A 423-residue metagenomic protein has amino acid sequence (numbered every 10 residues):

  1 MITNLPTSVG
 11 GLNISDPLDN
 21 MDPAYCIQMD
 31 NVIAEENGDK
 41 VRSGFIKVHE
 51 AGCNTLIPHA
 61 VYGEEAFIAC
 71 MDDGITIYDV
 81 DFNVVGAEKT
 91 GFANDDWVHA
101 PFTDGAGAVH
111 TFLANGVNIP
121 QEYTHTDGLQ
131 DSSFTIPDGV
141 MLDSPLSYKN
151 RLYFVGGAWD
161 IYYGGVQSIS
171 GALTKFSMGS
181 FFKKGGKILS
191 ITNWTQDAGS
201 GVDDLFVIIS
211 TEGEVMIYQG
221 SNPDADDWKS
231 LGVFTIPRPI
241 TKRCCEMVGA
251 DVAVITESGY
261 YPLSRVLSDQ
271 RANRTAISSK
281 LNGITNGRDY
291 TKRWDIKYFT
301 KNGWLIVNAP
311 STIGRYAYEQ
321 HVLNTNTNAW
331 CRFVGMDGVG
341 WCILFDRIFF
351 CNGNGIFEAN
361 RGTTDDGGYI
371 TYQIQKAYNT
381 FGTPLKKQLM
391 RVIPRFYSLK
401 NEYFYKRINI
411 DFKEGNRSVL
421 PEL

Functional and structural regions predicted by a protein language model:
M1-F112, T235-D251, T256-L423: Beta-sheet repeat architectures centered on beta-propellers
E50-N54, S133-L142, A198-G199: Surface-exposed ligand/attachment interfaces on beta-rich extracellular proteins
D73, V117, A158, D197 (+6 more regions): Residue-level signature of beta-propeller blades and closely related beta-rich strand-turn architectures in secreted
D79-N83, H125-G128, Q167-S168, G220-P223 (+2 more regions): Short loop/turn segments that connect beta-strands within beta-propeller blades
H125-K149: Asp-box/WD-like beta-propeller blade repeats and closely related beta-sheet repeat scaffolds
G139, F182-K187, A198-G201, I236-P239 (+1 more regions): Short glycine-/Asp-/Thr-/Trp-enriched loop segments that recur within the blades of beta-propeller repeat domains
P145-V202, V207, T211: Solenoidal tandem-repeat scaffolds enriched in leucines and small polar residues
D204, I208-I236: Surface-exposed extracellular loop regions of Gram-negative outer-membrane beta-barrel proteins
